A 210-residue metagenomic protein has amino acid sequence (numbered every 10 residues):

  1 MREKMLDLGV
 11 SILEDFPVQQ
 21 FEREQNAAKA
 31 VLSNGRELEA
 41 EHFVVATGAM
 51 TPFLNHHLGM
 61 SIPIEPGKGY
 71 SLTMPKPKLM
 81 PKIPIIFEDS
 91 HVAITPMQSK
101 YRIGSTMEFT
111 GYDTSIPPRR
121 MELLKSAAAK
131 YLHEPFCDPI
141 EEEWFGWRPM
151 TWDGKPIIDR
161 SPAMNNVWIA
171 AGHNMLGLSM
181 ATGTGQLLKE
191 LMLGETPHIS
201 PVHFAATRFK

Functional and structural regions predicted by a protein language model:
M1, V44, L72, I103: Conserved hydrophobic/aromatic pocket- or pore-lining residues that grip, position, or stack substrates in active sites
M1-E41: Helical element adjacent to the flavin cofactor pocket in flavoenzyme catalytic cores
R2-E3, L13, S115-R120, S179: Short beta-strand to alpha-helix junction loop
Q19-Q20, L38, M50-P52, F109: Glycine-rich nucleotide phosphate-binding loop and flanking beta-alpha elements of Rossmann-like dinucleotide-binding
E24, I157, S161-K210: C-terminal lid/capping helical subdomain adjacent to the catalytic/cofactor pocket in oxidative enzymes
K29-V31, R102, W168-I169: General beta-strand recognition
H42-M60: Flavin (primarily FAD) binding-site architecture
H57-E65, M74-N166: Active-site lid/adjacent beta-loop-alpha segment flanking the redox-cofactor pocket in flavoenzymes
